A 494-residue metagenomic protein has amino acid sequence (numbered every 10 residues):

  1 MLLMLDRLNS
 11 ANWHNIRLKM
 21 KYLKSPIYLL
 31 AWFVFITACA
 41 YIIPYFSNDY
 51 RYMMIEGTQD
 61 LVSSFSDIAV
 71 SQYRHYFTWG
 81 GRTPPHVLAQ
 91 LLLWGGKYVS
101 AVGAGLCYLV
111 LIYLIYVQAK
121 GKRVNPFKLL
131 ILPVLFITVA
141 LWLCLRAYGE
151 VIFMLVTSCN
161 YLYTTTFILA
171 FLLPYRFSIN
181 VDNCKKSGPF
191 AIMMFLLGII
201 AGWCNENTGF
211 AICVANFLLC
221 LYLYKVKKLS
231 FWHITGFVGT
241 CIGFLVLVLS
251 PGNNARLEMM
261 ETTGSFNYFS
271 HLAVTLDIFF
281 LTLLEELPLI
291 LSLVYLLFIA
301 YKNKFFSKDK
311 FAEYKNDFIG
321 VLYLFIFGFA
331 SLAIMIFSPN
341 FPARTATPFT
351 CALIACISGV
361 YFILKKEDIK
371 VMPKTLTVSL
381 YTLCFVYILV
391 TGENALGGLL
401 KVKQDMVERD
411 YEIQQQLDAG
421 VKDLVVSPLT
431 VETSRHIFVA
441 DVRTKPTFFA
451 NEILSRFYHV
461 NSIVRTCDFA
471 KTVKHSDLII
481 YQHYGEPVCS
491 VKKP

Functional and structural regions predicted by a protein language model:
Y22-F77, L93-Y113, K120-L129, L380-P494: Intrinsically disordered, polar/acidic, low-complexity terminal segments
K24-A38, L132-V139, M193, G236-C241 (+1 more regions): Alpha-helical transmembrane segments
S25, V124-V134, K186-A191, L229-F237 (+2 more regions): Membrane-interfacial loop-to-transmembrane alpha-helix junctions, especially the N-terminal start
A40-V102, L114, L155, I199-L332 (+1 more regions): Transmembrane catalytic cores of multi-pass membrane glycosyltransferases and polysaccharide-assembly enzymes
Y108-A119, F167-I179, C213-L221, S292-L297 (+2 more regions): Transmembrane alpha-helical segments
L129-R176, F329-V360: Membrane-interface micro-motifs in multi-pass membrane enzymes
F177-I200, I234: Short hydrophobic alpha-helices at membrane interfaces in multi-pass membrane enzymes
A312-G320, L364-T391: Signature aromatic-anchored transmembrane alpha helix within multi-pass, membrane-resident enzymes that catalyze glycan
